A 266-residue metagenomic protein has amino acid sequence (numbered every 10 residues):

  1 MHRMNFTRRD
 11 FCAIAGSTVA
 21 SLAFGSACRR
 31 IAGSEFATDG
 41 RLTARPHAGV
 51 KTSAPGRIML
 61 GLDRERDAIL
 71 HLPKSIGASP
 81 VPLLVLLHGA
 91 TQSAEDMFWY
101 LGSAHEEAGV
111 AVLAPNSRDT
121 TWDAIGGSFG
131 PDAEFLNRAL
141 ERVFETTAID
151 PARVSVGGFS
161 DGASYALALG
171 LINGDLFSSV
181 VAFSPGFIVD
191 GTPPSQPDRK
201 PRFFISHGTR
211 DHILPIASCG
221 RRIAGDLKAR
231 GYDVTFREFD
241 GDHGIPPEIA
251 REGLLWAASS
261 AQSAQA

Functional and structural regions predicted by a protein language model:
H2, C12-L83, S128, D161 (+6 more regions): A domain-start/cap signature at the N-terminus of enzymes
P55, M59-K74, S79-T147: Serine-hydrolase catalytic machinery in alpha/beta-hydrolase-like enzymes
L83-L86, A111-P115, R153-G157, S178-A182 (+2 more regions): Structural recognition of the beta-strand scaffold that forms the well-ordered cores of secreted hydrolase catalytic
H88-A90, F144-T147, F159, G170-L171 (+2 more regions): Cell-envelope and extracellular/periplasmic
M97, L101, D132-A139, Y165 (+4 more regions): Stable alpha-helical elements in mature extracytoplasmic
A152-R199: Primarily recognizes the serine-hydrolase "nucleophile elbow" in alpha/beta-hydrolase and SGNH/GDSL folds
S184-E252: The feature captures the conserved acid-bearing segment of alpha/beta-hydrolase catalytic domains
